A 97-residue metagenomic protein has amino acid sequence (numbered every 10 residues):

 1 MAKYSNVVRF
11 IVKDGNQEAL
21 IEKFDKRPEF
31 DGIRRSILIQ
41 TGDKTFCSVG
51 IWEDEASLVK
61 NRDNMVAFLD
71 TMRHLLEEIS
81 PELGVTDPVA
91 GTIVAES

Functional and structural regions predicted by a protein language model:
M1-A67, H74-S97: Short S/T/G/P-rich N-terminal loop/turn motif that feeds into the first structured element of a domain
